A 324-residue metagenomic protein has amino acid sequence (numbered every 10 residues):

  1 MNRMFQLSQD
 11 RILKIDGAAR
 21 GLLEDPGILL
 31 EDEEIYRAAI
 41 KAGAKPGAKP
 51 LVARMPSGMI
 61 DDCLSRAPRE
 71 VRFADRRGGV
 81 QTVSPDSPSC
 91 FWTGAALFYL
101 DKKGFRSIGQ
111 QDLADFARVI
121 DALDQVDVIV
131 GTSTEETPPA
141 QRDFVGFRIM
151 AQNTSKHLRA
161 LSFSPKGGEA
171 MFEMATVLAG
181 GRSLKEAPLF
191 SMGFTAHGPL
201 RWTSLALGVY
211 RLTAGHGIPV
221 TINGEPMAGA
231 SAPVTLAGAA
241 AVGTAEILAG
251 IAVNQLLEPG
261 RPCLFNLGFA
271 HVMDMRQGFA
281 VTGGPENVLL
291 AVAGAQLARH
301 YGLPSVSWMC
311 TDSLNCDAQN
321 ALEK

Functional and structural regions predicted by a protein language model:
M1-R182, M192-S204: Metallocofactor- and cofactor-centric catalytic cores in central/energy metabolism, strongly enriched
I108-K324: Helix-rich catalytic cores of soluble enzyme domains
